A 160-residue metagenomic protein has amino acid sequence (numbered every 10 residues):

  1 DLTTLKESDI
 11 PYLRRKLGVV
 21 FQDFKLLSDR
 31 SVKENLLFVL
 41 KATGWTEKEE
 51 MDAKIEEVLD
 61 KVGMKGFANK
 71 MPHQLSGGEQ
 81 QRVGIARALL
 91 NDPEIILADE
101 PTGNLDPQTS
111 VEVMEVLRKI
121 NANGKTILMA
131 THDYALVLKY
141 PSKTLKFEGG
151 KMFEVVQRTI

Functional and structural regions predicted by a protein language model:
D1, L37, K41-G44, K48-F67: Conserved ABC ATPase "signature" region
L2-G18, K48-E49, I120-A122: ABC ATPase NBD coupling module
R30-F38: Short coil-to-helix segment of the ABC ATPase nucleotide-binding domain corresponding to the Q-loop/switch region
M71-L75, E79-Q81: Conserved ABC ATPase signature
D92: Conserved catalytic motifs of ABC-family nucleotide-binding domains
I96-D99: Catalytic Walker B motif of ABC-type/P-loop ATPase nucleotide-binding domains
P107-T109: Helix N-cap at the start of a conserved alpha-helix in ABC-type nucleotide-binding domains
